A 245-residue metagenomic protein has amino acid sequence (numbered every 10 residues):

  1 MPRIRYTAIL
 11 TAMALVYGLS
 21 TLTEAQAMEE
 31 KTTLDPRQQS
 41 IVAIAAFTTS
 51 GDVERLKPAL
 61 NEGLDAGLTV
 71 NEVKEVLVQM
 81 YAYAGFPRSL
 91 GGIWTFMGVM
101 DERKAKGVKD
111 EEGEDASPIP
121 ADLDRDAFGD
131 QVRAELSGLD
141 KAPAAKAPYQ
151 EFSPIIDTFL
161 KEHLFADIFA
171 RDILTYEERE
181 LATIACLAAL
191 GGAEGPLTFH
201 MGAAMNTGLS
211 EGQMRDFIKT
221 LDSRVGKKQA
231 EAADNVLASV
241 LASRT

Functional and structural regions predicted by a protein language model:
M1-T11: Bacterial N-terminal signal peptides that target proteins for export
L10-T21: Bacterial N-terminal signal peptides
G18, A25-Q38, T49-A66, N71-E72 (+4 more regions): Acidic, glycine/proline-rich low-complexity segments that act as flexible tails and inter-domain linkers
S40-S50, V78-Q79, E180-L190: Contiguous, well-ordered alpha-helical segments that form the cores/surfaces of helical PPI scaffolds
V78-P87: Internal helix-loop-helix
E194-G202, R215: Short conserved catalytic/interaction loops centered on acidic-Pro-aromatic/His motifs
